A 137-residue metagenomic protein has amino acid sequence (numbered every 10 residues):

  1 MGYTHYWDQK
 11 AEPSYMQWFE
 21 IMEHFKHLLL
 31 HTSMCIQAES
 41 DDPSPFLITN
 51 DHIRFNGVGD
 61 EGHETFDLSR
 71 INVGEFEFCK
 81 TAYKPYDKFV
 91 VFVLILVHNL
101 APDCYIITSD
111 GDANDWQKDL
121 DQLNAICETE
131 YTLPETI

Functional and structural regions predicted by a protein language model:
M1-I137: Acidic (Asp/Glu-rich) sequence patches and key acidic residues that form negatively charged surfaces used
